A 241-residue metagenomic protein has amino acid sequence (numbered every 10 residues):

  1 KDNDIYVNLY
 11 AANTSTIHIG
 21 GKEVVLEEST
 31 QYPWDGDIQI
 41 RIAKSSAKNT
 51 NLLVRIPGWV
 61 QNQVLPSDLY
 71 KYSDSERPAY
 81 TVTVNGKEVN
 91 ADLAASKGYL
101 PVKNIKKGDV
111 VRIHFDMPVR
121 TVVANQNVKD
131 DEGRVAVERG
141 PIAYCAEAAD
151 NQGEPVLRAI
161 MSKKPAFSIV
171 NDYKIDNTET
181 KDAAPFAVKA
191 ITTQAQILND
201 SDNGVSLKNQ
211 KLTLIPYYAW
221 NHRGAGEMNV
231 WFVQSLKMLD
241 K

Functional and structural regions predicted by a protein language model:
K1-R41, Q61-V84, E88-K103, V110-K241: C-terminal beta-rich recognition modules with glycine/proline-rich loops and embedded aromatic residues
S45-L52: Extended extracellular/luminal ectodomain segments enriched in beta-structured repeat modules
S46, G58-V60: Short, acidic/polar linear motifs in exposed loop/turn regions
N49, G108-V110: Extracellular Ig-like/FN3 beta-sandwich strand-entry sites
